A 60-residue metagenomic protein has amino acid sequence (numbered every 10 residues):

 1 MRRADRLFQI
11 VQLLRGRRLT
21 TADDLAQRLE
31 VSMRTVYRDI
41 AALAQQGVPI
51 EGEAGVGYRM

Functional and structural regions predicted by a protein language model:
M1-M60: Short, basic/aromatic recognition patches that contact phosphate-bearing ligands
